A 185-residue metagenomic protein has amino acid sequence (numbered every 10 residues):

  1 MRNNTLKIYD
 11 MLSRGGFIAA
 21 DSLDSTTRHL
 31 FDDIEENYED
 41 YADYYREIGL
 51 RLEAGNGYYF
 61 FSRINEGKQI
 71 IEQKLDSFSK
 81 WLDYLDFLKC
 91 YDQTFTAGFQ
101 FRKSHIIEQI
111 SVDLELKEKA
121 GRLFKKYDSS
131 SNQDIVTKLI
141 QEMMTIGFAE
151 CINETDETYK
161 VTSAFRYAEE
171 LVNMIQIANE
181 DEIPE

Functional and structural regions predicted by a protein language model:
M1-Q73: Eukaryotic partner-binding/assembly regions in large regulatory complexes
K7-D21, Y84-F87, T96, Q100 (+1 more regions): Leucine-rich, amphipathic alpha-helical/linker segments
D33-Y41, D128-T145: Short amphipathic alpha-helical interaction segments
R46-A54, M144-E154: A short, conserved structural fragment
E53-E108: Short basic alpha-helical hairpin corresponding to helix-turn-helix/winged-helix-like nucleic-acid-binding
Y58-S62, D156-T162: Minor-groove-contacting beta-hairpin "wing" of winged helix-turn-helix DNA-binding domains
Q73, E157, A164-E185: Short, amphipathic alpha-helical interaction segments positioned at domain boundaries
V112-D134: Short, positively charged loop/turn segments that connect secondary-structure elements
